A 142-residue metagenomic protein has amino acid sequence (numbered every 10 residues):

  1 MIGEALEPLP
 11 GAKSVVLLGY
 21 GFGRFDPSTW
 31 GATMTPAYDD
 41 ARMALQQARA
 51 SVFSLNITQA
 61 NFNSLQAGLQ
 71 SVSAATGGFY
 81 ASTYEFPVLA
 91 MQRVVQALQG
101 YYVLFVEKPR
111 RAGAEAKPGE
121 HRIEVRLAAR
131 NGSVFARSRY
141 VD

Functional and structural regions predicted by a protein language model:
M1-D142: Scaffold/interface architecture of coatomer-like assemblies
